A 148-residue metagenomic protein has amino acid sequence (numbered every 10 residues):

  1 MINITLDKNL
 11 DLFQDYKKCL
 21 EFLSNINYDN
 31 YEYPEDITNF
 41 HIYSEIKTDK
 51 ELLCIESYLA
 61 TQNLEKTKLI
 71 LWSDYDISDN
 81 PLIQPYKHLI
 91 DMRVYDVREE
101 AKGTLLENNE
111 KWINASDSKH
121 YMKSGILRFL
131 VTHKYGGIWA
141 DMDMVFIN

Functional and structural regions predicted by a protein language model:
M1-I37: Juxtamembrane luminal stem/stalk of type II transmembrane Golgi/ER carbohydrate-processing enzymes
T38, L64-T67: Loop/turn elements at helix/coil->beta-strand transitions in domains of secreted/extracellular proteins
N39-E45: A conserved hydrophobic helix/loop-capping motif in glycosyltransferases and polysaccharide synthases
T48-L52: N-terminal carbohydrate-binding/catalytic regions of secreted carbohydrate-active enzymes
I55-E65: Short, acidic, metal-binding catalytic loop of nucleotide-sugar glycosyltransferases
K68-Y75: Short internal beta-strands
S78-I126: Active-site-proximal specificity loops/subdomain of glycosyltransferases
K119-N148: GT-A fold catalytic core of metal-dependent nucleotide-sugar glycosyltransferases, centered on the diacidic
